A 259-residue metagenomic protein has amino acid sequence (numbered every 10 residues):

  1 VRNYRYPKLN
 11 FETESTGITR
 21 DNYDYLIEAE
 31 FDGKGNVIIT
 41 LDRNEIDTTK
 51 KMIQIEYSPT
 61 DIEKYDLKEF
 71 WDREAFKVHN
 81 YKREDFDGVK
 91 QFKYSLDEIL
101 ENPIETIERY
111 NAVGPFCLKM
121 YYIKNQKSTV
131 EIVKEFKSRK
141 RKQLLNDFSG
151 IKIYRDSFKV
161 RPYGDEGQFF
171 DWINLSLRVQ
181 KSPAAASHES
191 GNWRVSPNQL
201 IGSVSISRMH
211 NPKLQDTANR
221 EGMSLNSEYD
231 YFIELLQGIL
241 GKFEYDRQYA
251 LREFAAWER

Functional and structural regions predicted by a protein language model:
V1-G150, Y154-E166: Interdomain "switch/hinge" adjacent to the Bergerat
N146-R252: GHKL/Bergerat-fold ATPase module
A256-R259: Charge-rich (often acidic), low-complexity intrinsically disordered regions concentrated in mid-to-C-terminal segments
